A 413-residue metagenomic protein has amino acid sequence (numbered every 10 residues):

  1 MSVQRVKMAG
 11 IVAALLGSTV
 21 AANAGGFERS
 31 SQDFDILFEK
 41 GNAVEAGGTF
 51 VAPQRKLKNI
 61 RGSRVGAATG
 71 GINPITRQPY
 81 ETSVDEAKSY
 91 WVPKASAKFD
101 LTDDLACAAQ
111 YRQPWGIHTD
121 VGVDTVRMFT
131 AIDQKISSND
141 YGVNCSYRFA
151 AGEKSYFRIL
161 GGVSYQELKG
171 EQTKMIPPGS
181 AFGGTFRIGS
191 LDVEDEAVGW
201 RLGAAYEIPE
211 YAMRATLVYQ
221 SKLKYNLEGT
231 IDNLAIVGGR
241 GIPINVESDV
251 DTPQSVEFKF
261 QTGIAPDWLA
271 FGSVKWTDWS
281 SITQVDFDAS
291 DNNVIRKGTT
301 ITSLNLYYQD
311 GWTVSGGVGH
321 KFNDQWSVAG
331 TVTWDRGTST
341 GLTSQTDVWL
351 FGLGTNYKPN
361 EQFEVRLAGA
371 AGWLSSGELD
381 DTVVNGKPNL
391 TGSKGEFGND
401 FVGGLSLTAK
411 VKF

Functional and structural regions predicted by a protein language model:
M1-S2, G161: Charged interaction patches that mediate protein-protein contacts
S2-I11, L16-G122: N-terminal, post-signal peptide beta-strand-biased segments of exported outer-membrane/organellar beta-barrel and other
G25, L57-N59, R64-G70, V92 (+1 more regions): Outer-membrane beta-barrel porins/channels
